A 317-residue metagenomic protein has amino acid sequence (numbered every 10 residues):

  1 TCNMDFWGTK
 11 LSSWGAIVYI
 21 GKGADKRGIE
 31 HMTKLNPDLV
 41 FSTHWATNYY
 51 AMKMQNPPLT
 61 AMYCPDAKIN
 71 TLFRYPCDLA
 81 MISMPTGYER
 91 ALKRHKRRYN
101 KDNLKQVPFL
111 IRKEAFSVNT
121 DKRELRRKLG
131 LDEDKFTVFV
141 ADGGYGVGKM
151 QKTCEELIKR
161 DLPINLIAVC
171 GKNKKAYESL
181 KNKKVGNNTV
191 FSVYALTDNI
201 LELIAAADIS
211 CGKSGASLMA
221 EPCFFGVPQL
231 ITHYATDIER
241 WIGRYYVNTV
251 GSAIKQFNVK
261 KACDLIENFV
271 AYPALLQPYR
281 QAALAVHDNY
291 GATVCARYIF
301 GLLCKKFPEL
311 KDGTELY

Functional and structural regions predicted by a protein language model:
N3-L92, K96-Y99, Q106: Active-site and donor-binding regions of nucleotide-sugar-utilizing enzymes
L79-Y145, G171-N173: A nucleotide-sugar donor-handling region in carbohydrate enzymes
R123, L131-A206: Donor-nucleotide binding loops and adjacent catalytic segments primarily of GT-B fold Leloir glycosyltransferases
L201, M219-F225, R244: Short alpha-helical segment that forms part of, or immediately flanks, the ligand-binding pocket in carbohydrate-active
A205-G215: Acidic donor-binding loop of glycosyltransferase active sites
S210-G212, P228-D237: Short hydrophobic beta-strand element within catalytic cores of glycosyltransferases and related nucleotide-activated
N248-V250, N258-A274: C-terminal "capping" alpha-helix adjacent to the active site of nucleotide-linked donor transferases in cell-envelope
P273-Y317: C-terminal amphipathic helix plus adjacent low-complexity, charged tail appended to glycosyltransferase catalytic
